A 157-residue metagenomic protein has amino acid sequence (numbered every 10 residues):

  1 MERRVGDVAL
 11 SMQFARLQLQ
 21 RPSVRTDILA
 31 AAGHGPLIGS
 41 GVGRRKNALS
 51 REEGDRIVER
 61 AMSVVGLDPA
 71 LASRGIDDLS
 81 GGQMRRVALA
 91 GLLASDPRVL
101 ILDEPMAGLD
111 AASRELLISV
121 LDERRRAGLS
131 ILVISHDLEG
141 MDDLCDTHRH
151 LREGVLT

Functional and structural regions predicted by a protein language model:
L49-A70: Conserved ABC ATPase "signature" region
G75-L79: Conserved ABC ATPase signature
L89: Hydrophobic anchor residue at the start of the ABC signature
L92-L93: ABC ATPase C-loop
L100-D103: Catalytic Walker B motif of ABC-type/P-loop ATPase nucleotide-binding domains
M106-A107: Short loop immediately C-terminal to the Walker-B catalytic DE motif in ABC-type ATPase nucleotide-binding domains
D110: ABC-family nucleotide-binding domains
S135-H136: H-loop/switch region of ABC-family ATPase nucleotide-binding domains
